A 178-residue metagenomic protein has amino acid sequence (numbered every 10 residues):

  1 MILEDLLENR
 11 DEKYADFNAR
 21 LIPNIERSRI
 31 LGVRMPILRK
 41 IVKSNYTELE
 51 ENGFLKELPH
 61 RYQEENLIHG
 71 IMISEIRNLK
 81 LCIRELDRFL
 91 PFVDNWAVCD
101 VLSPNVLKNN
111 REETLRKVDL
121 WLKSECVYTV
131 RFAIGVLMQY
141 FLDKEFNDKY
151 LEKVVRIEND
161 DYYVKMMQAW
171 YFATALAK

Functional and structural regions predicted by a protein language model:
M1-K178: Alpha-helical scaffold domains
